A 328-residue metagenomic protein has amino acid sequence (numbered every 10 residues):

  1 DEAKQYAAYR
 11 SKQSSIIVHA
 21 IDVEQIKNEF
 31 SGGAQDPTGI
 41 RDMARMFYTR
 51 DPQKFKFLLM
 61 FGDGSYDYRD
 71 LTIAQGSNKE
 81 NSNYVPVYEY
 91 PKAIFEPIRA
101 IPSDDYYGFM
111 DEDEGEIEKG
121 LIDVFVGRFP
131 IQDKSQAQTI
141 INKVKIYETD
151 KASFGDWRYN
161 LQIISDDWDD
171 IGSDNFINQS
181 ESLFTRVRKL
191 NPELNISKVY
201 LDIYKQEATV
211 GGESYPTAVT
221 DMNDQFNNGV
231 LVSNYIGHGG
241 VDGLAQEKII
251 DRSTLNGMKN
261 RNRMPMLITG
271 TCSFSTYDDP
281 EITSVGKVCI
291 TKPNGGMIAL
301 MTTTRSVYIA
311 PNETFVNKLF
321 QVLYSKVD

Functional and structural regions predicted by a protein language model:
D1, A8-K12, E29-K198, G212 (+2 more regions): Structured catalytic cores of large enzymes
D1, S65-Y66, I131, W168-D169 (+5 more regions): Short, glycine-/Ser/Thr-/acidic-enriched flexible segments
E2-A3, N28-G32, Y66-T72, I171-I177 (+4 more regions): Extracytoplasmic/secreted cell-surface and envelope-processing proteins
A7, R45-T49, I146-A152, A218-G229 (+3 more regions): Generic recognition of flexible, low-complexity loop/linker segments
V18-D22, F57-F61, F125, N160-S165 (+4 more regions): Structural recognition of the beta-strand scaffold that forms the well-ordered cores of secreted hydrolase catalytic
I21-K27, G62-S65, S165, S275-D328: Active-site-proximal C-terminal subdomain of hydrolase catalytic domains
I73-E114, G239-I298: Cysteine protease catalytic core and zymogen-processing segment of caspase-like enzymes
I164-D167, N195-Y235: Gly/Pro-rich turn-and-neighbor structural signature
